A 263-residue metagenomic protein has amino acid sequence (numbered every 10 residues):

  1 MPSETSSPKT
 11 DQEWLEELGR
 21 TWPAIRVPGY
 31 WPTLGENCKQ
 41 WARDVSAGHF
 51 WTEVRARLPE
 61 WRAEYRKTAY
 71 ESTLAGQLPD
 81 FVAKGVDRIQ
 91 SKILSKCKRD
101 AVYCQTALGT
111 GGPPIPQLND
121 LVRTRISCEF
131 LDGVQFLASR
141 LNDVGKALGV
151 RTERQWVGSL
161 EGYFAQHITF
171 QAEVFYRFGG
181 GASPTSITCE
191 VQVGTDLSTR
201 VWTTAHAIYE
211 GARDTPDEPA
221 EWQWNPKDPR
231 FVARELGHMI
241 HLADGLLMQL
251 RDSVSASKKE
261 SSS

Functional and structural regions predicted by a protein language model:
P2-W61, S183-S263: An acidic, glycine-/histidine-flanked metal-binding catalytic module
V27-L108: Surface-exposed, low-hydrophobicity interaction/linker segments
L108-L118: Short, flexible, solvent-exposed loop/turn segments with mixed acidic/basic and small polar residues
L118-V122, T185: Short glycine-enriched loop/turn motifs at secondary-structure junctions
I126: Residue(s) in the substrate-gating loop at a strand-loop-helix junction that position the organic substrate next
E129-G133: Helix N-cap motif at beta-to-alpha junctions
Q135-L137, R177-G179, T199-W202: Short helix/loop capping segments that flank catalytic or ligand/cofactor-binding pockets
L141, A147-A182: Short Gly/Thr-rich strand-loop-strand
